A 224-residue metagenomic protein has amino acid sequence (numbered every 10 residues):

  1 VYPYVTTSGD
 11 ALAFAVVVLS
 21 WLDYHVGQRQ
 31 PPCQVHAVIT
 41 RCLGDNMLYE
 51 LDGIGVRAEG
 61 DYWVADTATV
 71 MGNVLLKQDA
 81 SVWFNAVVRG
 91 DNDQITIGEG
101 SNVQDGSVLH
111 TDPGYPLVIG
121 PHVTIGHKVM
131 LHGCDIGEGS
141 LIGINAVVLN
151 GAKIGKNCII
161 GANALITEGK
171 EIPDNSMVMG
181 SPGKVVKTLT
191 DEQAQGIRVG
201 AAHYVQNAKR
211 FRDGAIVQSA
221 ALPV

Functional and structural regions predicted by a protein language model:
P3-V5, A11, A15, V26 (+1 more regions): Short hydrophobic alpha-helical segments enriched in small aliphatic residues
A13-V17, I39, V70, V88 (+2 more regions): Short stretches within intrinsically disordered, low-complexity N-terminal or propeptide regions
R29-P31: Cationic, low-complexity basic patches in intrinsically disordered or flexible, solvent-exposed regions
G44-E59, D91-E99, D105-S107, T111 (+2 more regions): Glycine-rich hexapeptide-repeat left-handed beta-helix
W63-N102, G106-T111: A positional/architectural concept
